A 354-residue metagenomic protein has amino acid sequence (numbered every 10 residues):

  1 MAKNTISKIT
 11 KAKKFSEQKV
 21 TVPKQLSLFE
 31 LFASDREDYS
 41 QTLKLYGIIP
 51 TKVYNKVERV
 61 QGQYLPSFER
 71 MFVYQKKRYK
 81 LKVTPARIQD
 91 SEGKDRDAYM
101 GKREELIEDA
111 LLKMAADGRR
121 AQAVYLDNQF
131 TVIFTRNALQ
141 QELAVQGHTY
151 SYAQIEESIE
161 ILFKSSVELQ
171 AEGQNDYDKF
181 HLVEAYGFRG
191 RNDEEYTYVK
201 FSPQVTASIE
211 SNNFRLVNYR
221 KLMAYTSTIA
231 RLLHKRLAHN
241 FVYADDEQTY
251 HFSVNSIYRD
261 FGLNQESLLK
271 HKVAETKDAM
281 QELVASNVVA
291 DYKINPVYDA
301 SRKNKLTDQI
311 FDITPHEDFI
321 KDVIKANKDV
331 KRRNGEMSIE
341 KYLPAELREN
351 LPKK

Functional and structural regions predicted by a protein language model:
A2-K354: Charged, alpha-helix-forming regions
